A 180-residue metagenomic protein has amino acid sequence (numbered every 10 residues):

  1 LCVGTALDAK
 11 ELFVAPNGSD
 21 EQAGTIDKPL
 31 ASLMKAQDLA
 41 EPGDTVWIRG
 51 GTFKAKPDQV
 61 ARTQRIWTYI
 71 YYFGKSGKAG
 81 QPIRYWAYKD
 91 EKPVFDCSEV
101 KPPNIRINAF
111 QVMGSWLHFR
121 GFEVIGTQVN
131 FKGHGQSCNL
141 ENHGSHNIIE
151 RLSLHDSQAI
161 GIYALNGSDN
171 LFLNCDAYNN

Functional and structural regions predicted by a protein language model:
L1-G4: Bacterial N-terminal signal peptides
A6-K35, G51-K56, K89-E91: Right-handed parallel beta-helix/beta-solenoid
N17-S19, G51, S98-V100, L152 (+1 more regions): Short strand-loop junctions, especially beta-strand C-caps/beta-turns that link beta-sheets to coils or alpha-helices
S19-D20, E91-P93, K101, I125: Active-site/binding-pocket entry motifs
D20-E21, G43-D44, I160: Acidic Asp/Glu-based divalent-cation binding sites
E41-F95, V112-R120: Beta-solenoid repeat scaffold
K56, R62-I66, I70, K101-N180: Right-handed parallel beta-helix
